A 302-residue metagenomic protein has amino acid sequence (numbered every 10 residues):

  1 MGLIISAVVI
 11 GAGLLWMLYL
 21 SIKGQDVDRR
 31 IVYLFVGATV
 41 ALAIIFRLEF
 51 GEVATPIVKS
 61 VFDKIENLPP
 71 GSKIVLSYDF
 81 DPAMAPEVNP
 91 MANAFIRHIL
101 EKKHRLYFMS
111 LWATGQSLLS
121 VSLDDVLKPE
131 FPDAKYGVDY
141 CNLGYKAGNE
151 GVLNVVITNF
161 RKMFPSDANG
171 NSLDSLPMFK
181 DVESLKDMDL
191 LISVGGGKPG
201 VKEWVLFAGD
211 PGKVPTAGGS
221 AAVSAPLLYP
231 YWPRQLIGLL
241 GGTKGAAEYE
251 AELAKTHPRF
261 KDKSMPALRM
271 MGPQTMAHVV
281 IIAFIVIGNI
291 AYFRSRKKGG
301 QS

Functional and structural regions predicted by a protein language model:
M1-L15, R269: Membrane-embedded alpha-helical segments of integral membrane proteins
L20, G219-S302: C-terminal functional extensions of proteins
I31-F46: Hydrophobic membrane-insertion alpha-helices, especially the h-region of bacterial N-terminal signal peptides
F50-P70: Alpha-helical transmembrane signal-anchor/signal-peptide segments
S72-F80: Acidic/histidine-rich, surface-exposed loop or edge segments in extracytoplasmic proteins
A83-D139: Membrane-embedded segments
L119-M188, G195: A substrate-binding/cap region within the structured catalytic cores of diverse enzymes
S166-L227: Charge-patterned, long linear interaction tracts outside catalytic cores
